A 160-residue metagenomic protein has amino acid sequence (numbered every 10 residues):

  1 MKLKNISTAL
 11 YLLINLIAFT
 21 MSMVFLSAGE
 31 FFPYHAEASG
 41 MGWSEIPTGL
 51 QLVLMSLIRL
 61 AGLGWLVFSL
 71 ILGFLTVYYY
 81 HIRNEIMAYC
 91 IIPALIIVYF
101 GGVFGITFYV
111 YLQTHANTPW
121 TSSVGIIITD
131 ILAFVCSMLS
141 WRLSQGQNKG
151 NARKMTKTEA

Functional and structural regions predicted by a protein language model:
M1-S27, E159-A160: Cytosolic juxtamembrane helix and N-cap/initiation of the first transmembrane helix
K2-I6, E45-L52, S56, I82-M87 (+1 more regions): Juxtamembrane loop-transmembrane helix junctions in multi-pass integral membrane proteins, especially the extracellular
K4, T8, P33-A38, E85-P93: Membrane-interfacial loop-to-transmembrane alpha-helix junctions, especially the N-terminal start
L16-L60: Hydrophobic transmembrane helix segments
A18, I96-I106: Aromatic-anchored segments of alpha-helical transmembrane domains
L60-L72: Generic alpha-helical transmembrane segments
S69-C90: Juxtamembrane helix-break-helix junctions at the cytosolic face of small multi-pass alpha-helical membrane proteins
G102-M155: Alpha-helical transmembrane segments of multi-pass integral membrane proteins, characterized by long hydrophobic
